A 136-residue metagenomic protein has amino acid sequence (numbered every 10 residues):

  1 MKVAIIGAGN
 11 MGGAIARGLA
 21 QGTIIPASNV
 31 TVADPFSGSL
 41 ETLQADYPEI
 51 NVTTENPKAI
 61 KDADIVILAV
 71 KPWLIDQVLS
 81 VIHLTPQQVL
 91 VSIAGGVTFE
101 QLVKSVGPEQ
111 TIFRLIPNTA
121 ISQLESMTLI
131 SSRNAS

Functional and structural regions predicted by a protein language model:
M1-Y47, N51-T54, E125-S126: NAD(P)+-binding Rossmann beta1-loop-alpha1 motif at the extreme N-terminus of oxidoreductases
S37, N56-K61, I65-I130: Rossmann-like NAD(P)(H) cofactor-binding subdomain of soluble oxidoreductases
A135-S136: Short helix-loop capping/hinge motifs at secondary-structure junctions, enriched in acidic/polar residues
